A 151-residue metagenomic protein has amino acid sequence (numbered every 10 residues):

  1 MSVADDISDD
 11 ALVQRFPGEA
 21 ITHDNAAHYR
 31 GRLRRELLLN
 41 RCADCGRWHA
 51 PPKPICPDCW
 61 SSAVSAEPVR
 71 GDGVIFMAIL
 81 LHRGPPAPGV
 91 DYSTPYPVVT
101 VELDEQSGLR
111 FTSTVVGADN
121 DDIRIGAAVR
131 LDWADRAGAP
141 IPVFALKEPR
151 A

Functional and structural regions predicted by a protein language model:
M1-L37, Q106, L146-K147: A broadly conserved sequence feature marking short terminus-proximal activation segments in nucleic acid-centric
R35-L38, P52, V69-G71: Short metal-coordination and nucleic-acid-contact micro-motifs, chiefly zinc-binding Cys/His arrays
N40-A43, P54, R124: Cys/His-enriched microdomains
G46, W60: Cys/His-coordinated zinc-binding microdomains
A50, A63-S65: Short functional micro-motifs and their immediate structural scaffolds
G73-F76, V115: Conserved hydrophobic positions within beta-strands
D91-L109: OB-fold (S1/OB) nucleic-acid-binding surfaces
Q106, F111-A151: Well-ordered alpha/beta subsegment
